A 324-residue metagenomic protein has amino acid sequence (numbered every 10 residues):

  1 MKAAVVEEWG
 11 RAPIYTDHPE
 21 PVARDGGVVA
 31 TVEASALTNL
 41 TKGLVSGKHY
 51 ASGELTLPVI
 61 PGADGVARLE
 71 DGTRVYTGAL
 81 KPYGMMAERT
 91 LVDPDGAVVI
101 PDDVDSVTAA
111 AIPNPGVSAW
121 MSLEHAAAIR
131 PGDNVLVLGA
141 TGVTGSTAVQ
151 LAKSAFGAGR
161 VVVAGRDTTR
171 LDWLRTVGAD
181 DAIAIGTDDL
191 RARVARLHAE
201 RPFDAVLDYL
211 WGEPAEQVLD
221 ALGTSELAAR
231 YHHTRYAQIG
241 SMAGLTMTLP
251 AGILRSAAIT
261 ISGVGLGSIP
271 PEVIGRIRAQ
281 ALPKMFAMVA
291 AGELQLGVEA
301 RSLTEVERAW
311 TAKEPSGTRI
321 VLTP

Functional and structural regions predicted by a protein language model:
M1, E272-P324: C-terminal hydrophobic helical "lid"/dimerization subdomain of Rossmann-like NAD(P)H-dependent oxidoreductases
E20-L37, K48-G84: Glycine-rich beta-strand-centered segment in the early N-terminal region that forms part of a ligand/cofactor-binding
P61-D64, V75-T141: NAD(P)H dinucleotide-binding glycine-rich loop of Rossmann-like/cofactor-binding domains, especially the beta1-alpha1
Y76, V206-L207: N-terminal Rossmann-like NAD(P) cofactor-binding module of classical short-chain dehydrogenase/reductase
M86-A87, G165-W173, T246-A251: Short, glycine/polar-rich helix-capping loops at beta-to-alpha or helix-loop-helix junctions that flank or form
I112-D188: Mid-domain Rossmann-like dinucleotide-binding core that forms the NAD(H)/NADP(H) cofactor-binding site
D189-R201: Short amphipathic alpha-helix with an adjacent loop that forms part of the alpha/beta core around
E213-A291, P324: Glycine-rich phosphate-binding loop and adjacent beta-alpha segment of Rossmann(oid) nucleotide-cofactor-binding
